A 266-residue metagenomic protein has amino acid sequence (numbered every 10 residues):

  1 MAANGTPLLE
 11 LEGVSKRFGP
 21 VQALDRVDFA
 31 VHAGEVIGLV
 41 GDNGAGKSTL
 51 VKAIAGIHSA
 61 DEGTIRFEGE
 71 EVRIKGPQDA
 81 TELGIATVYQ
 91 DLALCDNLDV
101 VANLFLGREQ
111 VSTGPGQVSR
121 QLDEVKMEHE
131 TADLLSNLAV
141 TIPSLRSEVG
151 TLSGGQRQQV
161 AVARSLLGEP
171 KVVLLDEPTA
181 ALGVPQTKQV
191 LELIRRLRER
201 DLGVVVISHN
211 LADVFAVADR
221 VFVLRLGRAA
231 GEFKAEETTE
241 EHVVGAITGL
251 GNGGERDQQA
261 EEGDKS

Functional and structural regions predicted by a protein language model:
A2-S266: Glycine-rich phosphate-binding loops of nucleotide-dependent enzymes
